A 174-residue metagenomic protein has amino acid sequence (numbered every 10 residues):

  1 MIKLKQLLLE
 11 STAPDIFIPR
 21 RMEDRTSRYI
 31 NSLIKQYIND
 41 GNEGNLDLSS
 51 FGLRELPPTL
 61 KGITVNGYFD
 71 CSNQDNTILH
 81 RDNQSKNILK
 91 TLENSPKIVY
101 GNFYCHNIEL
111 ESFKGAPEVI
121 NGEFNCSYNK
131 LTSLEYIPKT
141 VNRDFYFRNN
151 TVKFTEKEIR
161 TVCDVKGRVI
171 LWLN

Functional and structural regions predicted by a protein language model:
M1-P58, E158-N174: N-terminal capping/linker segments that flank leucine-rich repeat
L7-L9, T91, S112: Generic signature of intrinsically disordered, low-complexity, basic-rich segments and short cationic peptides
N45-R54, V65-L89, N94-L110, P117-L131 (+2 more regions): Concave beta-strand-loop units of leucine-rich repeat
T59, G115, Y136, K157-R160: A short acidic, amphipathic alpha-helical/loop segment
